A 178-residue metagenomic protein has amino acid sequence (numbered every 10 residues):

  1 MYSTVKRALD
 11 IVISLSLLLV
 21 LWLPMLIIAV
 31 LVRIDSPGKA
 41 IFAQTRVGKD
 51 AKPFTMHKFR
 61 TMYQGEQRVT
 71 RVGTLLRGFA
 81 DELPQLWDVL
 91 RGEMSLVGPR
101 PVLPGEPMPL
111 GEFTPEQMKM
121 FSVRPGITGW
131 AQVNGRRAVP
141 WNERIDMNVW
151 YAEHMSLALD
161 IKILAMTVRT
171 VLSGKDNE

Functional and structural regions predicted by a protein language model:
M1, I11, K119-E178: C-terminal terminal-structure detector
M1-Q64, L157, K162-E178: A hydrophobic, helix-centered structural microdomain
L19-W22, G78, V97, R136 (+1 more regions): Residue-level signal for short amphipathic helical patches enriched in basic/charged and nearby hydrophobic residues
S36-K39, V89, P115, P125 (+2 more regions): A generic fold-level signal
K39-L75, P101-V102, I127-R144: Short, glycine-rich, amphipathic interfacial segments at transmembrane boundaries or analogous
E66-R124, L164-T167: A short, structured surface patch at a secondary-structure boundary
